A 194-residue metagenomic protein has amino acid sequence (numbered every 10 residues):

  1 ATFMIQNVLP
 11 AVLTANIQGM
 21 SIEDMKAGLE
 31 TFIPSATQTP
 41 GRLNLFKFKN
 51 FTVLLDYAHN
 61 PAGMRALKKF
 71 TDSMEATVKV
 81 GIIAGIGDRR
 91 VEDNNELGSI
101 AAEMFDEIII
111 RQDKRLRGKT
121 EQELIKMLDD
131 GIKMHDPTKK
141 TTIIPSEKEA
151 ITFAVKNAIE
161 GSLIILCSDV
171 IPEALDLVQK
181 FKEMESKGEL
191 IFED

Functional and structural regions predicted by a protein language model:
A1, P10-D194: ATP-dependent carboxylate-amine ligase
